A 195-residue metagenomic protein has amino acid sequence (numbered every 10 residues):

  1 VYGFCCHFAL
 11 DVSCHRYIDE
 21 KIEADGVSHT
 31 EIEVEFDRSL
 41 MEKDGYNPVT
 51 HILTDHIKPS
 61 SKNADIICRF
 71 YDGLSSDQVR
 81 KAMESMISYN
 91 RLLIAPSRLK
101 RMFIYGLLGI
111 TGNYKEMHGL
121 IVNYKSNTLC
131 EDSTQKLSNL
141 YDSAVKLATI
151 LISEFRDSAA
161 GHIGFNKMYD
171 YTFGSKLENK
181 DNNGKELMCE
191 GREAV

Functional and structural regions predicted by a protein language model:
V1-Y2, A9-V195: N-terminal leader/auxiliary helical segments
